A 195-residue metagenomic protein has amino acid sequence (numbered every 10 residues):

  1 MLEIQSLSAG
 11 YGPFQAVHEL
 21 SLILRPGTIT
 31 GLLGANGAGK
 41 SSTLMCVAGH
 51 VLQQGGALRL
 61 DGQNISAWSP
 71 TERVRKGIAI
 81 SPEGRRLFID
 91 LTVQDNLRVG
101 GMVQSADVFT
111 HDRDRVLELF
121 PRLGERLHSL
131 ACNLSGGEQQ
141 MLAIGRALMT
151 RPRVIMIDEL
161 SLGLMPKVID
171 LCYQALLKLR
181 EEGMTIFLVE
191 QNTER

Functional and structural regions predicted by a protein language model:
G12, T30, W68, L91-H111 (+1 more regions): ABC-type ATPase nucleotide-binding domains, specifically the catalytic core motifs of the NBD
L33-A35: The feature captures the beta-strand-to-loop junction immediately N-terminal to the Walker
A48: Helix-to-loop junction immediately C-terminal to a conserved catalytic motif
G56-N64, K76, F109-R113: Conserved ABC transporter NBD signature motif
L130-L134, E138: Conserved ABC ATPase signature
A147-L148: ABC ATPase C-loop
R151: Conserved catalytic motifs of ABC-family nucleotide-binding domains
